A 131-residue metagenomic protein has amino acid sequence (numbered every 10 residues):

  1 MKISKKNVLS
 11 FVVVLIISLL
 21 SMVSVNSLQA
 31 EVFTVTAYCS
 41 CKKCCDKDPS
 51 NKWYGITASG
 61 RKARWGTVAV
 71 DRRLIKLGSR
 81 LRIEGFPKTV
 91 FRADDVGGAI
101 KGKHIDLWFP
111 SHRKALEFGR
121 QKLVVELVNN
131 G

Functional and structural regions predicted by a protein language model:
K2-V12: N-terminal Sec-pathway targeting helices
N7, N26-G131: Solvent-exposed, well-ordered loop and adjacent helix/strand elements within mature globular domains that form
V12-S21: Bacterial N-terminal signal peptides
